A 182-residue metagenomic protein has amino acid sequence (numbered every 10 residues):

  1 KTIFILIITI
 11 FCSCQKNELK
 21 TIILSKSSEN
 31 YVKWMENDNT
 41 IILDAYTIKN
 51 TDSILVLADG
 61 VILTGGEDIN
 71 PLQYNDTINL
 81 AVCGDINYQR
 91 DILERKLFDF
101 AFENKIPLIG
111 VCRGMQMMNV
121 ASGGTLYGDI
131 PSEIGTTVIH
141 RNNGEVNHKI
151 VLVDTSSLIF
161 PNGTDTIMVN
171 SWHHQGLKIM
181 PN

Functional and structural regions predicted by a protein language model:
K1, S13-V111, N119-Y127, P131-M168 (+2 more regions): N-terminal beta1-alpha1 cap of cysteine-dependent amidohydrolase-like domains
T2-I10: Bacterial N-terminal signal peptides
